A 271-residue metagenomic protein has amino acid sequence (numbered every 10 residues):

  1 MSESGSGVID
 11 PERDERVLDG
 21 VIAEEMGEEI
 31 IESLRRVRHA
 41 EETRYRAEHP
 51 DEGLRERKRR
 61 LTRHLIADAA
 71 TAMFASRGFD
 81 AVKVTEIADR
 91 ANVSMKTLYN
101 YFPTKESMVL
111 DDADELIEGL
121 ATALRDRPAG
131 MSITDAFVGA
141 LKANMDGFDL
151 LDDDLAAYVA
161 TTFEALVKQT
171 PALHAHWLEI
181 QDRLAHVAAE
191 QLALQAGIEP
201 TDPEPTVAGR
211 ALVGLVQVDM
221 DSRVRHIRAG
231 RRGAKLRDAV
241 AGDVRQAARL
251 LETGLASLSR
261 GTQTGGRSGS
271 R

Functional and structural regions predicted by a protein language model:
S2-R46, D221-R271: C-terminal peripheral helix-coil segments that are non-catalytic and often amphipathic
E3-V93, L110: Basic, helix-initiating cap at the start of DNA-binding domains
E86-D89, L98, F137: Append "Primarily bacterial transcriptional regulators
S94-F102: Short hydrophobic/aromatic patch on the recognition helix
T104-V109, G119-L120: Short amphipathic alpha-helical segment with a characteristic S/N-K-E followed by hydrophobic residues
E118-T162: Hydrophobic alpha-helical connector segments
Y158-H186, I198-E199, R237: Short secondary-structure transition hinges
T170, D182-A208, S259: Hydrophobic alpha-helical bundle segments that form small-molecule/ligand-binding pockets
